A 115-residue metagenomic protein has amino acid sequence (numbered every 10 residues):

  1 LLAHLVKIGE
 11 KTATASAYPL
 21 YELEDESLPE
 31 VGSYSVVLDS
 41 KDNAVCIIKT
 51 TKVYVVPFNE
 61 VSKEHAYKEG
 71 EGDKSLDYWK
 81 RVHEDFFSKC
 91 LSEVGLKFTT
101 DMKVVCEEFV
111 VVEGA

Functional and structural regions predicted by a protein language model:
L1-E22: Compositionally biased, charged N-terminal/linker segments
L23-L28: Short, surface-exposed secondary-structure edge patches
V31-L38: Loop/turn positions that initiate beta-strands
V45-Y54: Short beta-strand-centered aromatic/proline hotspots
V56-Y67: Short, solvent-exposed secondary-structure boundary/capping segments
G70-A115: Contiguous surface segments at macromolecular interaction interfaces
